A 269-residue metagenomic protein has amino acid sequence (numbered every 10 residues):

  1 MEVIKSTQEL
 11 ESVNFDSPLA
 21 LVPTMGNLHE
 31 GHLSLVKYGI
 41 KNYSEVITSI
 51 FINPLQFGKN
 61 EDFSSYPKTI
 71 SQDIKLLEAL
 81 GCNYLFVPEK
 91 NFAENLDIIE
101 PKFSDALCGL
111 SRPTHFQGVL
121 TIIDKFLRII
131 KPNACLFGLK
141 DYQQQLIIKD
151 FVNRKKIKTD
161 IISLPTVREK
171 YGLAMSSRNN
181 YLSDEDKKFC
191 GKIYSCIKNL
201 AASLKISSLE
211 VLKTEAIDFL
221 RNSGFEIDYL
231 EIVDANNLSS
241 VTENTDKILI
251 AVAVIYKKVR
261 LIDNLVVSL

Functional and structural regions predicted by a protein language model:
E2-F225, V233, L265: Nucleotidyltransferase catalytic core that binds NTPs
E215-L269: Phosphate/ribose-recognition catalytic cores of enzymes acting on nucleotide-derived substrates
